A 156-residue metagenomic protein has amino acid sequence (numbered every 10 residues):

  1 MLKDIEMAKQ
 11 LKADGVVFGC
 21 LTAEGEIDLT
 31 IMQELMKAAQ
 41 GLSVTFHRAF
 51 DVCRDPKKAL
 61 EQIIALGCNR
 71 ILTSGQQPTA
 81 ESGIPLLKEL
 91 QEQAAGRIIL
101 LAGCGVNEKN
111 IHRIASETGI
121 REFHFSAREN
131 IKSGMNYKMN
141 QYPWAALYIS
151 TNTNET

Functional and structural regions predicted by a protein language model:
M1, E155-T156: Well-ordered, non-membrane alpha-helical segments in soluble/globular domains
M1-M32: Glycine/small-residue-rich loop that forms an oxyanion/phosphate-binding "nest" at active or ligand-binding sites
M1-M7, D51-L66, L90-L100, V106-F125 (+1 more regions): Catalytic cores of alpha/beta
Q10-G15, A38-L42, Q93-R97: A structural motif corresponding to the C-terminal end of an alpha-helix and its immediate exit/capping segment
V16-F18, V44-R48, I71-T73, I98-C104 (+1 more regions): Hydrophobic faces of well-ordered beta-strands that scaffold small-molecule active sites in alpha/beta enzyme cores
C20-Q40, C53-A59, Q77-A94, E108-R113 (+1 more regions): Active-site-adjacent beta->alpha loops and helix N-cap segments on the catalytic face of soluble alpha/beta enzymes
L66-R70, Y148: A polyampholytic, Gly/Pro-enriched intrinsically disordered region
L101, I120-E155: Active-site pocket-lining/capping segments in soluble small-molecule metabolic enzymes
